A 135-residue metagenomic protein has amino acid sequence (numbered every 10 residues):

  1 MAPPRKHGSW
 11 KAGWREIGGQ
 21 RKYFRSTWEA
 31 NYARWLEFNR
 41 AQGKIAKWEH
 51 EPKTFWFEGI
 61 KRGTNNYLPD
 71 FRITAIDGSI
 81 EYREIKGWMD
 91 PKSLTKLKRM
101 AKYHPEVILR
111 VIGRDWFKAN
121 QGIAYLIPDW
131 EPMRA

Functional and structural regions predicted by a protein language model:
M1-A135: Electrostatic, structured charged patches in enzyme active sites and in nucleic-acid/phosphate-binding
